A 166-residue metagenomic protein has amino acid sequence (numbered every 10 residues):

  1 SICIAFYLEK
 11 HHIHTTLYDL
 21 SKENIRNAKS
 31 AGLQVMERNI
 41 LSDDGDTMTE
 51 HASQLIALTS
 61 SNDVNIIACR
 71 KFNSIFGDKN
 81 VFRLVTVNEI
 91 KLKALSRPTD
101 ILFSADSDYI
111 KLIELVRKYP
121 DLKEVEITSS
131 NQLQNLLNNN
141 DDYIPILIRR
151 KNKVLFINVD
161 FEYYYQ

Functional and structural regions predicted by a protein language model:
S1-Q166: Cytosolic regulatory regions of ion transport systems
